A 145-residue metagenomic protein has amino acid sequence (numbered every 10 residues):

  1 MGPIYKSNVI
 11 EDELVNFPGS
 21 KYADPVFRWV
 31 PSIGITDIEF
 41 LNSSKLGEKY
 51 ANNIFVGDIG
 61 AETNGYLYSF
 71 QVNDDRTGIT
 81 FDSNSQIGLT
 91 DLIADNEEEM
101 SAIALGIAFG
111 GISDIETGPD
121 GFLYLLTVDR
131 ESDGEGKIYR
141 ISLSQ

Functional and structural regions predicted by a protein language model:
M1-A102, G110, S132-D133, S144: Beta-propeller domain segments
E116-Q145: Blade-level signature of beta-propeller repeat domains, shared across WD40, Kelch, NHL, RCC1 and BNR/Asp-box propellers
